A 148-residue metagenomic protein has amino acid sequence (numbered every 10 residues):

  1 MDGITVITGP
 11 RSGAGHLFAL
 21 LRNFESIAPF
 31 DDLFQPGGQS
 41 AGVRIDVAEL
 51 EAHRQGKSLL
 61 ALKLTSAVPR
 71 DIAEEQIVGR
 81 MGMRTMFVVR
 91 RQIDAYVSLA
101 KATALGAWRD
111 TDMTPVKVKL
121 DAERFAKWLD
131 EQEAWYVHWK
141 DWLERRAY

Functional and structural regions predicted by a protein language model:
M1-S58: PAPS-dependent sulfotransferase catalytic core
D2, G56-S58, M81-R84, R146-Y148: Short coil/turn segments at beta-strand junctions that form active-site/ligand-binding loops
Q39-S40, E144-Y148: Proteins with a high burden of low-complexity, intrinsically disordered sequence enriched in S/T/G/P/A and R, requiring
K57-S66: Conserved two-lobed SF2 helicase motor
S66, D71-R146: PAPS-dependent sulfotransferase catalytic domain
